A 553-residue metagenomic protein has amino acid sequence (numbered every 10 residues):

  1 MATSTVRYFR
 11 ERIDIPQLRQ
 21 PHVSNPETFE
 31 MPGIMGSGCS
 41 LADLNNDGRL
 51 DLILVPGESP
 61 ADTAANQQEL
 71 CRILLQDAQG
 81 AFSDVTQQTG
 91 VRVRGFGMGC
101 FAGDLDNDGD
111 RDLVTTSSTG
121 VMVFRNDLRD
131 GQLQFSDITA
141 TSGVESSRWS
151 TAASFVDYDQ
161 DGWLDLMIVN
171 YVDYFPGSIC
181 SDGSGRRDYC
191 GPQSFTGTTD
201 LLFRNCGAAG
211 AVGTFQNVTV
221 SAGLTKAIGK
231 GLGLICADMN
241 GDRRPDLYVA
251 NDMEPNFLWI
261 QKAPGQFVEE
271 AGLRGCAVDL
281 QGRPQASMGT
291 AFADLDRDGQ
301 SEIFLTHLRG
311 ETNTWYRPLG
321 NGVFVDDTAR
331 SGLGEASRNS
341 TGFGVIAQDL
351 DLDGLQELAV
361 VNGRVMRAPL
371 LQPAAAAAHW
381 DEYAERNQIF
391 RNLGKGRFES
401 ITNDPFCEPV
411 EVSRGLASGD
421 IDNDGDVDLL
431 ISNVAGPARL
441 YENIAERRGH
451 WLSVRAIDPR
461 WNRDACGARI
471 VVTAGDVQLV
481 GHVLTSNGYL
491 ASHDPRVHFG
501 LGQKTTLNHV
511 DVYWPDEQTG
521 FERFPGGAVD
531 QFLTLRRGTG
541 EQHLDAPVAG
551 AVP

Functional and structural regions predicted by a protein language model:
M1-A2, T63-V85, G120-I138, S178-G191 (+6 more regions): Beta-propeller blade repeat segments, especially FG-GAP/WD-type strand-to-loop junctions in 6- to 7-bladed propeller
M1-Y8, I168-P176, N256, M366: Short, solvent-exposed beta-strand-terminating loops
R7-G38, Q67, T89-F101, G143-S154 (+8 more regions): Repeat-based blade/solenoid architectures
S24, E335, E385-P553: Gly/Ser/Thr/Pro-enriched helix-cap/hinge segments flanking short amphipathic alpha-helices
I34-L44, G48-P60, N66-Q76, V85 (+1 more regions): N-terminal cofactor/phosphate-binding cores enriched in small/glycine residues, especially glycine-rich loops such as
G36-N46, L75, F96-N107, R111 (+10 more regions): Beta-propeller blade termini
R49-P56, D108-S117, L166-N170, D246-N251 (+4 more regions): Hydrophobic beta-strand segments that make up the repeating blades of beta-propeller and related beta-repeat
C206, V212, A222-M366, L371-K395 (+1 more regions): Beta-propeller domains
